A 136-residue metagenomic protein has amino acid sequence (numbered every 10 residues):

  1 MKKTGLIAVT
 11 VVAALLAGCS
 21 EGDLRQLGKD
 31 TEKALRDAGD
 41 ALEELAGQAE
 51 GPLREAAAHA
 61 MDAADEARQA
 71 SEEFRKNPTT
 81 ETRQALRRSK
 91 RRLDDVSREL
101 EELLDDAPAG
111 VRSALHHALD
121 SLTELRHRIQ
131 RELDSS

Functional and structural regions predicted by a protein language model:
M1, L15-A17: Long, low-complexity interaction regions most often at the N-terminus
M1-A8: Bacterial N-terminal signal peptides that target proteins for export
A8-L15: Bacterial N-terminal signal peptides
G18-D23: Bacterial signal peptide processing site
K33-D40, E44-S136: Surface-exposed, polar/charged faces of alpha-helical domains in mature secreted/periplasmic/lumenal proteins
